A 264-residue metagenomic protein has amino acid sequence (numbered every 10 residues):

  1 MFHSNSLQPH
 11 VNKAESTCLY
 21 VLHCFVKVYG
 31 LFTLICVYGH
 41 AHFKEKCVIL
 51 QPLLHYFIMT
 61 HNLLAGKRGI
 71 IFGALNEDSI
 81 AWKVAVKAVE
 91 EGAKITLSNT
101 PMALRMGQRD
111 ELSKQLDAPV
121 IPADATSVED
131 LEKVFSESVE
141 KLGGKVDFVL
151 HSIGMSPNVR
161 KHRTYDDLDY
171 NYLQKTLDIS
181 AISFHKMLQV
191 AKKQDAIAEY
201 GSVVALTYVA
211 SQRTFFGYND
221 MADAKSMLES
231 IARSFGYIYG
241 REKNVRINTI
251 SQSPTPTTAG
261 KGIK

Functional and structural regions predicted by a protein language model:
Y38-I58: Short, Lys/Arg-enriched N-terminal segments with co-localized hydrophobic residues within the first ~10-30 amino acids
H61-L97: Canonical Rossmann dinucleotide-binding motif of NAD(H)/NADP(H)-dependent dehydrogenases/reductases, specifically
R68-F72, V146-G154: Conserved hydrophobic beta-strands of the Rossmann-like cofactor-binding core in SDR/related NAD(P)H-dependent
G73-K83, G154-E242, S251-T257: Catalytic loop of short-chain dehydrogenase/reductase
A93-R109: Conserved glycine-rich Rossmann-like NAD(P)H-binding loop of the short-chain dehydrogenase/reductase
S113-E129: Rossmann-fold cofactor-recognition segment
T126-K141: Conserved Rossmann-fold cofactor-binding substructure of NAD(P)-dependent oxidoreductases
